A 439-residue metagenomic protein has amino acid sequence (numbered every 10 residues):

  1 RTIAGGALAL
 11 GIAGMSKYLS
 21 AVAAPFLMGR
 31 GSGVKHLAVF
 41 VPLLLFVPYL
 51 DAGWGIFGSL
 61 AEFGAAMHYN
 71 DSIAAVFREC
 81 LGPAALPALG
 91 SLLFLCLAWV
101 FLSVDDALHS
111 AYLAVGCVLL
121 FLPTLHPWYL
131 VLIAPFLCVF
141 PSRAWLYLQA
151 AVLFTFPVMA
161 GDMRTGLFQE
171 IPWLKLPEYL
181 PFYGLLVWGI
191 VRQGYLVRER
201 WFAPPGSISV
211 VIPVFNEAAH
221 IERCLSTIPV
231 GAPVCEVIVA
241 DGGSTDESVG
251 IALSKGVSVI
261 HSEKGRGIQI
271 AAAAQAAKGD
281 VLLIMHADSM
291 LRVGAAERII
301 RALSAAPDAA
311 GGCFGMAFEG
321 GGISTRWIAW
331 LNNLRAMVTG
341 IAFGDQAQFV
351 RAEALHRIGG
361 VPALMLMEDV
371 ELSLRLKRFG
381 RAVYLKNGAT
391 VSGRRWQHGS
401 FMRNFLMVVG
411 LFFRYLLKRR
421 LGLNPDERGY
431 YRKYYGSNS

Functional and structural regions predicted by a protein language model:
R1, G31-P127: Primarily membrane-embedded glycan-assembly and transfer machineries that use lipid-linked glycans
S142-F202: Aromatic-enriched
S207-S209, E236, E371: Cell-envelope/extracellular polymer assembly enzymes that use nucleotide-activated donors
S226-C235: Short, acidic, metal-binding catalytic loop of nucleotide-sugar glycosyltransferases
D241-V249, S289: A conserved acidic beta->alpha catalytic loop
L282: Short aromatic/hydrophobic "clamp" motif used to bind/position activated sugar donors
G294-I323: Conserved donor NDP-sugar-binding/catalytic core segment of glycosyltransferases
L374-S439: Hydrophobic helical membrane-anchoring modules
